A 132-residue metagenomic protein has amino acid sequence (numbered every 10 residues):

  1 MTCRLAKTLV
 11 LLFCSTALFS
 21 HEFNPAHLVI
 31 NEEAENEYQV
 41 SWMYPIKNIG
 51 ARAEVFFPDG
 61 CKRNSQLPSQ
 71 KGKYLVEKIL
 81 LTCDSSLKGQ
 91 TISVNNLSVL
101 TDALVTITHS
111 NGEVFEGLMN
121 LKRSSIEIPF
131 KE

Functional and structural regions predicted by a protein language model:
T2-C3, D84: Serine/threonine-rich low-complexity intrinsically disordered regions
C3-L11: Sec-dependent signal peptide recognition, specifically the positively charged N-region followed immediately by
L18-S20: Boundary at the C-terminal end of the N-terminal hydrophobic targeting segment
E22-E132: Histidine-/acidic- and/or cysteine-rich, low-complexity loops and terminal segments associated with membrane
